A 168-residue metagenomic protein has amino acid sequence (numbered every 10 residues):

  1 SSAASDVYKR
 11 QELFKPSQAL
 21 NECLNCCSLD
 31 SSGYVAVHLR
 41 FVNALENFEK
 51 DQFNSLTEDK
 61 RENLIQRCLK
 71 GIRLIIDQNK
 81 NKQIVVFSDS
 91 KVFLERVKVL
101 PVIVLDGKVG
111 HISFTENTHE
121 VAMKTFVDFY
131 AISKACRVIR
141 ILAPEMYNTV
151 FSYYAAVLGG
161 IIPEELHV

Functional and structural regions predicted by a protein language model:
S1-Y8: Short, small-residue-biased leader/transition segments that mark boundaries at the very start of proteins
P16-Y34: Nucleotide-sugar donor-binding and catalytic loop/hinge architecture of NDP-sugar-dependent glycosyltransferases
H38-E46, D51, L69-I72, I76-N117: Catalytic donor nucleotide-activated moiety binding site of glycosyltransferases and closely related
E46-R61, S113-A122, P144-Y147: Short, flexible/disordered intra-domain loops and linkers
S55-L74, K124: Well-ordered, non-membrane alpha-helical segments in soluble/globular domains
E62-L64, V104-I141: Donor nucleotide-activated moiety binding/catalytic core segment of transferases that use nucleotide-activated donors
T125-V168: A donor-sugar binding/catalytic signature common to diverse glycosyltransferases and related nucleotide-sugar
